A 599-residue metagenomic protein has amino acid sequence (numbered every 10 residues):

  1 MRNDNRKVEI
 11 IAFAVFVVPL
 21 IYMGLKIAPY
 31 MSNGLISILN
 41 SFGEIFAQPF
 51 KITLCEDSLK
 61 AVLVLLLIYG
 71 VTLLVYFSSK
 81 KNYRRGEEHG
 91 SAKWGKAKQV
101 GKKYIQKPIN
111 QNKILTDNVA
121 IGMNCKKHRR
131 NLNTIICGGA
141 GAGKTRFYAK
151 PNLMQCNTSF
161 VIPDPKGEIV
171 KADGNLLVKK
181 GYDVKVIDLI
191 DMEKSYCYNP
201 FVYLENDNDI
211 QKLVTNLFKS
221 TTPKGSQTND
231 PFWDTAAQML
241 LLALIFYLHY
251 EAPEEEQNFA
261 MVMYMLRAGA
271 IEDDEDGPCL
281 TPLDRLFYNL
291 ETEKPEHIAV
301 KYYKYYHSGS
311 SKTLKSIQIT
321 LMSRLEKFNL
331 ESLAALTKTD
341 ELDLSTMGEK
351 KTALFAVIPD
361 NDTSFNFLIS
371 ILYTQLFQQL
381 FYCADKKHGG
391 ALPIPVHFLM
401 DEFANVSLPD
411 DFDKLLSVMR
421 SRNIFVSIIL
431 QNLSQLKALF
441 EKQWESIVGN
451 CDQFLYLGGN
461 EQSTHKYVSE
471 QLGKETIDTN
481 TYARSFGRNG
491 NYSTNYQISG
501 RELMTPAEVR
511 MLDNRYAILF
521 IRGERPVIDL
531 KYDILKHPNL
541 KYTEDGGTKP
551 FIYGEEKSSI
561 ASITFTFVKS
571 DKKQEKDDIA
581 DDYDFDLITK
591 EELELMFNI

Functional and structural regions predicted by a protein language model:
M1-A142, R146-A149, S485-F486, N598-I599: Basic- and hydrophobic-enriched, low-structure N-terminal and domain-boundary segments that flank ATP-binding catalytic
G90-K93, T116, H128, L132-N133 (+7 more regions): General secondary-structure edge motif
G101-K103, F367, F403, G459: A short glycine-/small-residue-rich loop at the edge of a beta-strand within enzyme catalytic domains
P108-N112, T222-F232, E254, D274 (+1 more regions): Low-complexity, polar-biased intrinsically disordered regions enriched in Pro/Ser/Thr/Gly
Q111, E475, K573-Q574: N-terminal cationic leader/targeting segments used for protein routing and processing
R130-I424, L439, Q443, A507-I528 (+2 more regions): P-loop NTPase motor domains
L416-I518: Conserved ATP-driven motor cores of ASCE-family P-loop NTPases powering translocation/secretion/packaging/pilus
D533: Short, surface-exposed polybasic-aromatic patches that bind anionic ligands, especially phosphate groups
